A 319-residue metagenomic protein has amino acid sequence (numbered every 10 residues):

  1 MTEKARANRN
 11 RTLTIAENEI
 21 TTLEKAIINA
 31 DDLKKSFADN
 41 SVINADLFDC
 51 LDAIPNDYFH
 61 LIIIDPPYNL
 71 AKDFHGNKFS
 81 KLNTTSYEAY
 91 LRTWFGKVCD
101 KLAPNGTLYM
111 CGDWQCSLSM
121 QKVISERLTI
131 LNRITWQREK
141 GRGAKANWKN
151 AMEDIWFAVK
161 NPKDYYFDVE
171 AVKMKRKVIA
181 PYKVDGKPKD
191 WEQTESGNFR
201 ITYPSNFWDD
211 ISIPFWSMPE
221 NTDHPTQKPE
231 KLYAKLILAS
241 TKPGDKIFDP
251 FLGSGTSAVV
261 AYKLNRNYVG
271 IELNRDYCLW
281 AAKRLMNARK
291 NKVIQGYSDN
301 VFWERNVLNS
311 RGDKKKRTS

Functional and structural regions predicted by a protein language model:
M1-T22, I27-W280, R317-S319: Core catalytic lobe of class I
L279-S319: PRPP-dependent phosphoribosyltransferase catalytic core
